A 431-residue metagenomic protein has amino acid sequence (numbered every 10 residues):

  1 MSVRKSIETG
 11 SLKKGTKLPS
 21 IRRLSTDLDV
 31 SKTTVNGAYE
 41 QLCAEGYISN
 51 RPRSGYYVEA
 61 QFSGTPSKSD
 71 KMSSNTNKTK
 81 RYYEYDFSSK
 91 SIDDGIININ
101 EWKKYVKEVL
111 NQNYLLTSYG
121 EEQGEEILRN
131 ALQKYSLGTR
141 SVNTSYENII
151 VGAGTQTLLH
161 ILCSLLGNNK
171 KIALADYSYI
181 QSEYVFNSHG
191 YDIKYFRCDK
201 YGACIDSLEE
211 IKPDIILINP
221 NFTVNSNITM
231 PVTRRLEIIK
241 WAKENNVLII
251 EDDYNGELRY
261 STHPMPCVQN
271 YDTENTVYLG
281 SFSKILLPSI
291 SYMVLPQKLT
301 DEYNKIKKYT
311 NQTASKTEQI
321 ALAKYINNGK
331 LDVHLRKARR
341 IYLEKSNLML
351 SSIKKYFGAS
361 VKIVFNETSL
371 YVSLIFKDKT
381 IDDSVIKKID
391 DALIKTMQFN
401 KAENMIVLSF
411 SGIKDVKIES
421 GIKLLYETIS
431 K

Functional and structural regions predicted by a protein language model:
M1-K107, T117-G120, Q133, N304 (+9 more regions): N-terminal basic, amphipathic alpha-helical segments
K17, I150, I180-V185, I238 (+5 more regions): A generic "structured core" feature
Y56, L217, Y292-L295: Short glycine- and hydrophobic/aromatic-rich loop-to-beta-strand nucleating segment in the catalytic cores
S88-S89, L174, R197, L217-N219 (+5 more regions): Short beta-strand segments
K107-N111, Q133-L137, L217, A323 (+1 more regions): Amphipathic, well-packed alpha-helical segments that form the structural scaffold of globular domains
L116-N245, I250, G256-L258, H263-Y271 (+2 more regions): Conserved core of the PLP fold type I
Y177-Q181, K298, N400-A402: Short, polar loop motifs at secondary-structure junctions
V277-K355, I363-V364: PLP-dependent aminotransferase class I/II
